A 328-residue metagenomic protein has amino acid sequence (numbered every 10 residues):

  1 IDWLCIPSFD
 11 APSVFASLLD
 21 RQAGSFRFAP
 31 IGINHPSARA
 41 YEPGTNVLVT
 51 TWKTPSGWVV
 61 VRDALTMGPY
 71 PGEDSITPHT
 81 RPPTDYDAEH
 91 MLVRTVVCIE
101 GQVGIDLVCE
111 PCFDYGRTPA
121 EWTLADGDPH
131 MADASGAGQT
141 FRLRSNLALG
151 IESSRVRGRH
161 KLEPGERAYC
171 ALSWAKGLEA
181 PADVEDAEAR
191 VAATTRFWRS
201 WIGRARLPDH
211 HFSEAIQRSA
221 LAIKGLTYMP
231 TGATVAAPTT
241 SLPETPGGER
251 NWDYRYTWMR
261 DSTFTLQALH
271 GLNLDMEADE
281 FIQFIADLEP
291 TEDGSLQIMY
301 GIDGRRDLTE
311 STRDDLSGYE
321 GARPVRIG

Functional and structural regions predicted by a protein language model:
I1-G328: Acidic, mature catalytic/reactive cores of soluble proteins
